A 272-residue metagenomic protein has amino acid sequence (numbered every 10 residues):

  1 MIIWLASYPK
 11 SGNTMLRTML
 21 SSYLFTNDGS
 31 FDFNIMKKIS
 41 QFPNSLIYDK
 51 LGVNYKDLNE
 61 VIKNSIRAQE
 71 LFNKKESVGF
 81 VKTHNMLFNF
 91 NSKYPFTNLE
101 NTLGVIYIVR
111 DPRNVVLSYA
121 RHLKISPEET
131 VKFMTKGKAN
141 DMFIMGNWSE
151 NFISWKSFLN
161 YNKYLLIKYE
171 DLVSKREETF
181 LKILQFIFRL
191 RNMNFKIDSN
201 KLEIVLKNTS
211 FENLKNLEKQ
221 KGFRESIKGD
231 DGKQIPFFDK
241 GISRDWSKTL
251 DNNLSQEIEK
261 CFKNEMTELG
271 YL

Functional and structural regions predicted by a protein language model:
M1-I167, G232, P236-L272: PAPS-dependent sulfotransferase catalytic domain
G12-T26, L166-M193, V205, N213: PAPS/PAP-binding and catalytic site of the sulfotransferase fold
F31, N192-I197: Acidic/polar loop patches that form or flank catalytic/metal-binding clefts of enzymes that bind anionic ligands
N85-N91, L184-L190, N216: Short regulatory "switch" loops immediately downstream of catalytic or recognition motifs within protein catalytic
E177-L181, S226-F238: Short, compositionally biased low-complexity segments
F186, L190, N208, C261-E268: Hydrophobic alpha-helical segments
K196-S210: Polar, surface-exposed loop/tail segments that function as active-site lids or cofactor/substrate-recognition elements
L206-K233: Short acidic/His-enriched helical or mixed secondary-structure segments at domain edges of catalytic enzymes and some
